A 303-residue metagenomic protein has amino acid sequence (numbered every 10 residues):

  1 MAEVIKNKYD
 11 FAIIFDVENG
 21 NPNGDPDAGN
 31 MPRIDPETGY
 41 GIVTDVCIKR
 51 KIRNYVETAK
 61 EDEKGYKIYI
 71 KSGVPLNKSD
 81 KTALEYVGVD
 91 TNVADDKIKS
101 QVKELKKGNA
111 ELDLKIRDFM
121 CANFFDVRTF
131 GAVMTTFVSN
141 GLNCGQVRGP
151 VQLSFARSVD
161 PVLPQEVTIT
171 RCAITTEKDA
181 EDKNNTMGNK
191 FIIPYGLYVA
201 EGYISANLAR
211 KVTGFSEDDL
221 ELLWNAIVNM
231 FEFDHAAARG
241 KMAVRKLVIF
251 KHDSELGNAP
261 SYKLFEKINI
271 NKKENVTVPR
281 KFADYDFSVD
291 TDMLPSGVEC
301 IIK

Functional and structural regions predicted by a protein language model:
M1-K303: RNA-binding basic/glycine-rich loop and surface signature characteristic of RAMP-family CRISPR effectors
